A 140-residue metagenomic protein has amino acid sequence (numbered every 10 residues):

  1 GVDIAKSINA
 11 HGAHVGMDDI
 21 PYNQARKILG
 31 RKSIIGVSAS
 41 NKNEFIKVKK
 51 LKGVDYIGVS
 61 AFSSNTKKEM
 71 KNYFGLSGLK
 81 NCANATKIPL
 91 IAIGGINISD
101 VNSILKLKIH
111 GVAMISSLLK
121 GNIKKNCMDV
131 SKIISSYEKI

Functional and structural regions predicted by a protein language model:
G1-I4, D19, K42, S63 (+2 more regions): Conserved beta-strand edge residues that scaffold enzyme active sites
D3-K6, N23-R26, I46, K80 (+1 more regions): Alpha-helical segments flanking ligand/cofactor-binding loops in enzyme cores
K6-V15, I35-N84, I123-N126: Glycine/Thr-rich beta-alpha phosphate-binding loop at enzyme active sites
V15-Q24, G58-M70, V101-I133: Glycine-rich phosphate-binding active-site loops on the catalytic face of alpha/beta enzymes
M17-D19, Q24-N41, K71-I98, V130-I140: Alpha-helix-loop-beta-strand connector modules within alpha/beta enzyme cores
K27, K49-G53, L105-K108: Acidic (Asp/Glu)-rich catalytic clusters
